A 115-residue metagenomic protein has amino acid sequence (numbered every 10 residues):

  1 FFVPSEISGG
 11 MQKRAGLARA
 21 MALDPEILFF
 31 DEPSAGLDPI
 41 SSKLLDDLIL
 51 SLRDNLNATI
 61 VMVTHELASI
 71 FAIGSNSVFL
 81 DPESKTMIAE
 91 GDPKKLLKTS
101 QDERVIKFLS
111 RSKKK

Functional and structural regions predicted by a protein language model:
V3-I7, M11: Conserved ABC ATPase signature
D24: Conserved catalytic motifs of ABC-family nucleotide-binding domains
L28-D31: Catalytic Walker B motif of ABC-type/P-loop ATPase nucleotide-binding domains
P39-S41: Helix N-cap at the start of a conserved alpha-helix in ABC-type nucleotide-binding domains
K43-N55: Helical segment within the ABC ATPase nucleotide-binding domain
T64-H65: H-loop/switch region of ABC-family ATPase nucleotide-binding domains
E83-F108: Conserved beta-strand-loop-alpha-helix hinge in the C-terminal portion of ABC ATPase nucleotide-binding domains
